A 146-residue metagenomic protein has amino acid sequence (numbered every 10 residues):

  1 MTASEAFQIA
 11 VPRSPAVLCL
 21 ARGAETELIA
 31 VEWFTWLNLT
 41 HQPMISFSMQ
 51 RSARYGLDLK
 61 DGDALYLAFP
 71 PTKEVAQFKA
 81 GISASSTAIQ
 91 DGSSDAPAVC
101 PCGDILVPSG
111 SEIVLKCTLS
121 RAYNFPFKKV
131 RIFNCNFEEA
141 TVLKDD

Functional and structural regions predicted by a protein language model:
M1-D146: Basic, polyanion-binding surface patches
